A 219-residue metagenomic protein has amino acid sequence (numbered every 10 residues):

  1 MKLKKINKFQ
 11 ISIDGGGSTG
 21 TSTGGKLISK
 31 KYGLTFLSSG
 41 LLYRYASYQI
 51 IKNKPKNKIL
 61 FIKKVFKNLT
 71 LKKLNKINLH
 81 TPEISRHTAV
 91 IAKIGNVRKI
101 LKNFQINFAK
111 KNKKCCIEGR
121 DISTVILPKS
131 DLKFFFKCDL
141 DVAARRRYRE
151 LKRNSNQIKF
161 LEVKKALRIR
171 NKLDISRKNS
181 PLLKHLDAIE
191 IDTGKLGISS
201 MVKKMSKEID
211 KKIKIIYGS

Functional and structural regions predicted by a protein language model:
M1-I6, L79, N103, Y148-N154 (+1 more regions): NTP-dependent small-molecule kinase module
K5-I11, N112-K113: Pre-Walker A (Motif I) flank of P-loop NTPase domains
S12-S29: Glycine-rich phosphate-binding P-loop
K26, K30, Y48, K52 (+2 more regions): Short, well-ordered alpha-helices that flank and scaffold nucleotide-derived cofactor binding pockets
S29-S39, K52-P55: Post-Walker A helix-loop "phosphate-sensing" segment adjacent to the P-loop in P-loop NTPases
Y32, T124, P128-S130: Phosphate-binding loop of NTP-binding sites
L41-K114, D121-T124, D141-R145, L161-K178 (+2 more regions): ATP-dependent small-molecule kinase phosphotransfer cores that center on conserved nucleotide phosphate-binding segments
C115, D131-F135, A188-I191: Short, well-ordered beta-strand core segments
